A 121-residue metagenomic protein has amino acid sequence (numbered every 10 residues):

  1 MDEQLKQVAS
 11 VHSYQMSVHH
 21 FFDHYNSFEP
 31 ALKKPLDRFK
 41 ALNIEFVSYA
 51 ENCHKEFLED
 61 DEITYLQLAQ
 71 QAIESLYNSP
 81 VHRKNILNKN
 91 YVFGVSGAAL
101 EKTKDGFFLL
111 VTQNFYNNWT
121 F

Functional and structural regions predicted by a protein language model:
M1-L42, K89, F93-A99: Short, well-ordered surface patches within globular domains
D2-E3, W119-F121: Intrinsically disordered, low-complexity, Pro/Ser/Thr/Asn/Gly/Ala-rich spacer/linker segments adjacent to signal
K33-W119: A well-ordered secondary-structure block
